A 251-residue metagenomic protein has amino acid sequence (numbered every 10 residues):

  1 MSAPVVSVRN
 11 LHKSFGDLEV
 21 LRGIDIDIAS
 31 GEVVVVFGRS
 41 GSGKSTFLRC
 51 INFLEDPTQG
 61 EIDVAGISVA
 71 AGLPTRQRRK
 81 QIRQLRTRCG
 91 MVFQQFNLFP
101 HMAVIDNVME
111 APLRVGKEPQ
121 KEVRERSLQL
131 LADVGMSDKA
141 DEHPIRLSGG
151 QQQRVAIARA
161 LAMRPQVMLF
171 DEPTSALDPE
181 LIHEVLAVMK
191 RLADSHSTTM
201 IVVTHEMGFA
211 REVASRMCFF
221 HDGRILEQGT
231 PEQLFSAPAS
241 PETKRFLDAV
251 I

Functional and structural regions predicted by a protein language model:
P4-P231: ABC family nucleotide-binding domain
F220-H221, Q228-I251: C-terminal boundary and immediately downstream tail of ABC-type ATPase nucleotide-binding domains
